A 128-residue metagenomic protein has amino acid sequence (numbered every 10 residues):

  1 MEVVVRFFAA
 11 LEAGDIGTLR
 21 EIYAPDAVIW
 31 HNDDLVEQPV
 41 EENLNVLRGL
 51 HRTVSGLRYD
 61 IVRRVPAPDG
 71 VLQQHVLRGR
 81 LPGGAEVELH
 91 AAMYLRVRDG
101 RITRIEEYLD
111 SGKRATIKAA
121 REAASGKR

Functional and structural regions predicted by a protein language model:
M1-F7, W30-D34, G49-R52, Q74 (+1 more regions): Short, mixed-charge, low-aromatic patches
M1-P25, A119-R128: Short, low-complexity N-terminal intrinsically disordered segments enriched in polar/charged residues
V3-A10, G17-R20, L35, E88 (+2 more regions): Generic alpha-helical hydrophobic packing signal
I16-R20, A24-P68: A solvent-exposed, acidic/Ser-Thr-rich amphipathic alpha-helical stretch
N45-R128: A beta-strand edge to alpha-helix "cap/lid" segment located at domain peripheries
